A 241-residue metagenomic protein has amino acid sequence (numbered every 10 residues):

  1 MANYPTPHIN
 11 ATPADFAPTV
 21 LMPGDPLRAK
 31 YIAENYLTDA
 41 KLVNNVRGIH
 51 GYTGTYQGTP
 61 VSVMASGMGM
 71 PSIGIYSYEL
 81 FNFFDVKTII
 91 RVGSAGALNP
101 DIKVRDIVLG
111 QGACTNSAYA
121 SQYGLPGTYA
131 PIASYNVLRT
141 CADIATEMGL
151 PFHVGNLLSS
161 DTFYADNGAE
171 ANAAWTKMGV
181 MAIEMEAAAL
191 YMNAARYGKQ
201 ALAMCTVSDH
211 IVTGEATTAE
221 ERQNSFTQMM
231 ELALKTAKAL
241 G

Functional and structural regions predicted by a protein language model:
M1-P131, Y135-N136: Metabolite-binding pocket within alpha/beta catalytic cores that recognizes anionic/polar moieties
T38-N45, G149-N156, L240-G241: Flexible, glycine/charged-enriched surface loops at secondary-structure junctions
A65, S94, Q111-A113, C141 (+2 more regions): Short, structured patches in soluble enzyme cores that scaffold and shape functional sites
T128-M178: Active-site rim beta-loop-alpha module in soluble metabolic enzymes
T140-M148, N193, L232-L240: Generic non-transmembrane alpha-helical segments
A188-E221: Zn-dependent metallopeptidase/amidohydrolase metal-coordination segment
I211-G241: His/Asp/Glu-rich mid-to-C-terminal helical/loop segments that flank catalytic regions of hydrolases
